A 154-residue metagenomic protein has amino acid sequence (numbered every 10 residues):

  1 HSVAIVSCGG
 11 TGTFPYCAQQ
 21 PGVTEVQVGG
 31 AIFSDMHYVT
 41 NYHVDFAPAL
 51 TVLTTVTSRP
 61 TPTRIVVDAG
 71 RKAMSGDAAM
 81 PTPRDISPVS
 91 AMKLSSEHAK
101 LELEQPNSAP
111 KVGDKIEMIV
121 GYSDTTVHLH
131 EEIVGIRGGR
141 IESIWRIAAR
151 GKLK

Functional and structural regions predicted by a protein language model:
H1-K154: Active-site anion/phosphate-binding pocket segments in diverse small-molecule metabolic enzymes
